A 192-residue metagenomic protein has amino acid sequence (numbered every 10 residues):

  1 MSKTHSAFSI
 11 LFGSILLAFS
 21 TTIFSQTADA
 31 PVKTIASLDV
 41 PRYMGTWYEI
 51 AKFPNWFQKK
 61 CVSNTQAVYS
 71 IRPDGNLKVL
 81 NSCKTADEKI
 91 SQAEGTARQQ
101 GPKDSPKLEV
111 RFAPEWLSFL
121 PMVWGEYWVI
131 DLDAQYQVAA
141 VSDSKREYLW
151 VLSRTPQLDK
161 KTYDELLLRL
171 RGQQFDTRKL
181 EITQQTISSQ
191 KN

Functional and structural regions predicted by a protein language model:
M1-L11: Bacterial N-terminal signal peptides that target proteins for export
S9-S20: Bacterial N-terminal signal peptides
F19-N192: A beta-rich soluble binding module of mature secreted/lumenal proteins
